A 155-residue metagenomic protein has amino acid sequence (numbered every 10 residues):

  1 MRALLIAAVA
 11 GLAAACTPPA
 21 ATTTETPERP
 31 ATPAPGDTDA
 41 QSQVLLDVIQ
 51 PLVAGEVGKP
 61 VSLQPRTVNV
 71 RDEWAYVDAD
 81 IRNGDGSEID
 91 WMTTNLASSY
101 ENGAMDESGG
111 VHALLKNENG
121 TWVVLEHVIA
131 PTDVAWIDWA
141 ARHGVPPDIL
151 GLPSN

Functional and structural regions predicted by a protein language model:
M1-L4: Positively charged n-region of N-terminal signal peptides that target proteins for export
L12-A15: C-terminal motif of bacterial Sec signal peptides marking the signal peptidase cleavage site
T17-P19: Bacterial signal peptide processing site
T24-A34: Ser/Thr-rich, Proline-interspersed low-complexity disordered segments
P33-P60: Short, non-transmembrane alpha-helical segments in secretory-pathway proteins
P60-V68, L125-H127: Surface-exposed patches in mature extracellular/periplasmic domains of secreted proteins
T67-V111, K116-N117: Mature extracytoplasmic domains of secretory-pathway proteins
G110-H143: Short beta-strand edge/turn micro-motifs at domain boundaries
